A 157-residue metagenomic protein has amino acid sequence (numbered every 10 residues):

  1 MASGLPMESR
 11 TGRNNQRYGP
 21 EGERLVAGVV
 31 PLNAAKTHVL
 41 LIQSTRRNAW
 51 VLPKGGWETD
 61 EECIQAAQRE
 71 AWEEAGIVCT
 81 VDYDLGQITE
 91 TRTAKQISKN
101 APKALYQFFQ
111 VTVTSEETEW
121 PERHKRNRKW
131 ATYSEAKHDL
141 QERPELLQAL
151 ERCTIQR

Functional and structural regions predicted by a protein language model:
M1-G28, A34, S98: Acidic, metal-coordinating catalytic segment for phosphate/diphosphate chemistry, firing primarily on the Nudix
G22-R24, A49, R128: A residue-level structural signature of the nucleotidyltransferase/glycosyltransferase Rossmann-like core
L25-A27, T37, Y106-Q107, R126: Change "...and in nucleic-acid phosphodiester-cleaving endonucleases..." to "...and in nucleic-acid processing enzymes
L41-Q43: Short, acidic/hydrophobic/Gly-rich beta-strand patch recurrent on exposed beta strands that often constitutes part
T45-R47: Short, solvent-exposed aromatic-acidic interface loops
V51-K54: A short gly/proline-enriched turn/hairpin at secondary-structure junctions
W57-A149: Unchanged
